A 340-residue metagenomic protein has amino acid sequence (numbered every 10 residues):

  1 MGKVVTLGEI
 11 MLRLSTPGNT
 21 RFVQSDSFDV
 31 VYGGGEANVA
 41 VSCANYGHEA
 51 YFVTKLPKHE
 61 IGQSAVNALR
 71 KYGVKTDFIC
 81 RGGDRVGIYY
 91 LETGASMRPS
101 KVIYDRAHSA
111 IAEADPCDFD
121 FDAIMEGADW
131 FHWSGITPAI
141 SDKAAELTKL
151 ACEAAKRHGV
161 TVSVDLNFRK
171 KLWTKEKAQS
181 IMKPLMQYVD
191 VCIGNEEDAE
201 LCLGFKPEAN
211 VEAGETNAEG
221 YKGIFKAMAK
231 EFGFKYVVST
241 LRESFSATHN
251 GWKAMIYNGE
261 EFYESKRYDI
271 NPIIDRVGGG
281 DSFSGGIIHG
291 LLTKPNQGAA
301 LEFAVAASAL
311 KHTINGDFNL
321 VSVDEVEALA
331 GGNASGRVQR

Functional and structural regions predicted by a protein language model:
M1-K75, I79, A95-M97, I111-P116 (+2 more regions): Glycine-rich phosphate/adenosyl-contacting loop at the front of the ribokinase-like
T6-T20, N250-S265: Acidic-glycine-rich active-site phosphate/pyrophosphate-binding loop
I10, I136, L166, S282: Active-site metal-binding loops of divalent metal-dependent hydrolases
E92-A145: Conserved phosphate-binding/catalytic loop of the ribokinase/pfkB sugar-kinase fold
A154-T161, F232-K235: A short helix->loop->beta-strand "cap" motif at the edges of active sites that frequently abuts
V162-V164, C192: Hydrophobic faces of well-ordered beta-strands that scaffold small-molecule active sites in alpha/beta enzyme cores
L172-E260: Conserved phosphate/ATP/ADP-binding segment of small-molecule kinases
Y263-N333, R340: Conserved post-catalytic alpha-helical subdomain immediately downstream of the catalytic base and nucleotide-binding
